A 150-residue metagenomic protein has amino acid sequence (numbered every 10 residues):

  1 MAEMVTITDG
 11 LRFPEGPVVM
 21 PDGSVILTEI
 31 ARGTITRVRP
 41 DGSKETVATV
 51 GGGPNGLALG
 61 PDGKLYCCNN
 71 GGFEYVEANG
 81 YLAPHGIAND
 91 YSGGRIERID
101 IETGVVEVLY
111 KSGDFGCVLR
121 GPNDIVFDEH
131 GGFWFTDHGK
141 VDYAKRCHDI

Functional and structural regions predicted by a protein language model:
M1-I150: Sequence-structural signature of mature extracellular/luminal beta-sheet repeat domains, prominently beta-propellers
